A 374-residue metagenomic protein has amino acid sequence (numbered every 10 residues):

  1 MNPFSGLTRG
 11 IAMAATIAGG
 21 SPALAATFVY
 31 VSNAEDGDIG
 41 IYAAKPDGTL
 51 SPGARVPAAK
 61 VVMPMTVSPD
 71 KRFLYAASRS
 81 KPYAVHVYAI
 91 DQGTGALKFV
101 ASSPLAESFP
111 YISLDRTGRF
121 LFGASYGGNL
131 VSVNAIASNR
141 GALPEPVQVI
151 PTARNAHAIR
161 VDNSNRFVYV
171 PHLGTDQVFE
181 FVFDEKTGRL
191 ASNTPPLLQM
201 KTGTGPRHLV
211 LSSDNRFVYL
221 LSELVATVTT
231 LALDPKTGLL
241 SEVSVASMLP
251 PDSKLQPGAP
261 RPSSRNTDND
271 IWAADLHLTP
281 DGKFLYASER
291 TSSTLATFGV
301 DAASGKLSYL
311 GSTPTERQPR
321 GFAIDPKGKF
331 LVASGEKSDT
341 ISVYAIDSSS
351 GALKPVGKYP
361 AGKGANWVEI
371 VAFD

Functional and structural regions predicted by a protein language model:
A25-K45, T49: An edge-strand/N-cap motif at the start of beta-rich repeat modules
A34, R79-S80, Y126, I136 (+7 more regions): Short loop/turn segments immediately following the C-termini of beta-strands
D38-I39, P82-V85, N129-V131, D176-V178 (+3 more regions): Structural signal for beta-propeller blades
Y42-G48, Y88-G95, N134-A142, F181-L190 (+3 more regions): Short loop/turn segments immediately following beta-strands, especially the blade-tip and inter-blade linker loops
S51-P57, K98-S103, E145-I150, N193-Q199 (+4 more regions): A short beta-strand motif characteristic of beta-propeller blades
A59-D70, S103-F120, V149-F167, M200-N215 (+3 more regions): Beta-rich, blade/repeat-based domains predominating in secreted/periplasmic proteins but also intracellular
Y169-T227: Loop-centered beta-sheet repeat module
